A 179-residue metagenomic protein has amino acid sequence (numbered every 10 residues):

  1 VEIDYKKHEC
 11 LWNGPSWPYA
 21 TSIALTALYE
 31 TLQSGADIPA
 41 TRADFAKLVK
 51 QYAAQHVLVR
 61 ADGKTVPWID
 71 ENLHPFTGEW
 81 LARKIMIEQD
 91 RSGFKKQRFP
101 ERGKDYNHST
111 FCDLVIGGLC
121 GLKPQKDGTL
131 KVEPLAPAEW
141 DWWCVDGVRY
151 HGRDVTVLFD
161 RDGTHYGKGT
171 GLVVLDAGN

Functional and structural regions predicted by a protein language model:
V1-R153: Non-catalytic carbohydrate-binding regions of carbohydrate-active enzymes
G147-D154, L158-N179: C-terminal beta-sandwich/jelly-roll accessory domains of carbohydrate-active enzymes
